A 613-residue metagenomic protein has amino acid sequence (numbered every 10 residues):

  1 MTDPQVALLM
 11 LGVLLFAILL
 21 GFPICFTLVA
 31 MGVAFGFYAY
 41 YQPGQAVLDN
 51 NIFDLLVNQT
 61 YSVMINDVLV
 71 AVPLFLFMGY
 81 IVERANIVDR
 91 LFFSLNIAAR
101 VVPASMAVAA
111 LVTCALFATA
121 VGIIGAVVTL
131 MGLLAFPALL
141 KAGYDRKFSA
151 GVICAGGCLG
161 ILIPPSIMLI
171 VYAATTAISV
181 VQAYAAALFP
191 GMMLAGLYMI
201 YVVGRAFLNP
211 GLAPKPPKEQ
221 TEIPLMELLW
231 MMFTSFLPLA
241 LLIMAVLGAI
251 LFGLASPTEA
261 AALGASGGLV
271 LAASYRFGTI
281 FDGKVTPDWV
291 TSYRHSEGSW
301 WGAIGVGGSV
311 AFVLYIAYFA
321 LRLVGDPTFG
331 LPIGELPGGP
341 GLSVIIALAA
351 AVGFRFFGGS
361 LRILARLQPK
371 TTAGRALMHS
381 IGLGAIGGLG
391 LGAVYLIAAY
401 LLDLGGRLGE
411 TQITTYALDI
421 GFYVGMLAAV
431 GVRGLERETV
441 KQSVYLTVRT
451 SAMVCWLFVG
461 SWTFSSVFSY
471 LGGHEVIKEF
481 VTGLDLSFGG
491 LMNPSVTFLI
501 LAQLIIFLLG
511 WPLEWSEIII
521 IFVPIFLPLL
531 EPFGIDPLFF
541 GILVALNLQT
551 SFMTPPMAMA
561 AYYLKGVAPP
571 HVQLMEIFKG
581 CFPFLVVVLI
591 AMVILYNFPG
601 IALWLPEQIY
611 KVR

Functional and structural regions predicted by a protein language model:
M1-R613: Alpha-helical transmembrane segments of multi-pass membrane transport proteins
